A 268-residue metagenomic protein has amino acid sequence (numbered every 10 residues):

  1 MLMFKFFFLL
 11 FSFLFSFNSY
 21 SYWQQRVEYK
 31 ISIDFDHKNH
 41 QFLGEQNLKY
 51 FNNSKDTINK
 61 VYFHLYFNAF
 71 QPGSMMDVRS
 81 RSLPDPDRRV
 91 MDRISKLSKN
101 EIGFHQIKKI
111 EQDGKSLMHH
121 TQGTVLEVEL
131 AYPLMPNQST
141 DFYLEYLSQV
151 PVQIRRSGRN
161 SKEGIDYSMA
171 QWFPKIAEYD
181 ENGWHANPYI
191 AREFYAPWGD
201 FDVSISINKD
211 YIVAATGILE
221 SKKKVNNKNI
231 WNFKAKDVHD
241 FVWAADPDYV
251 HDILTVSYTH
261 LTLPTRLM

Functional and structural regions predicted by a protein language model:
K5-L14: Bacterial N-terminal signal peptides
F15-L43: N-terminal, polar/Ser/Thr-rich
Q46-L48, L65, Q138-V152, F201-K209 (+1 more regions): Short, hydrophobic/aromatic-enriched beta-strand segments in well-ordered soluble domains
Y50-F63: Ligand-binding face of N-terminal immunoglobulin V-set domains in extracellular IgSF glycoproteins
F51, D87-G164: A surface-exposed beta-strand-loop module
F67-D77, V213: Short aromatic-acidic-glycine turn motif
M75-D87, L147-F201: Glycine/proline-rich low-complexity spacer/linker segments in large multi-domain proteins
A177-G183, A191-L261, R266: Hydrophobic helix-coil surface modules that form long, contiguous segments used for peptide/substrate interaction
